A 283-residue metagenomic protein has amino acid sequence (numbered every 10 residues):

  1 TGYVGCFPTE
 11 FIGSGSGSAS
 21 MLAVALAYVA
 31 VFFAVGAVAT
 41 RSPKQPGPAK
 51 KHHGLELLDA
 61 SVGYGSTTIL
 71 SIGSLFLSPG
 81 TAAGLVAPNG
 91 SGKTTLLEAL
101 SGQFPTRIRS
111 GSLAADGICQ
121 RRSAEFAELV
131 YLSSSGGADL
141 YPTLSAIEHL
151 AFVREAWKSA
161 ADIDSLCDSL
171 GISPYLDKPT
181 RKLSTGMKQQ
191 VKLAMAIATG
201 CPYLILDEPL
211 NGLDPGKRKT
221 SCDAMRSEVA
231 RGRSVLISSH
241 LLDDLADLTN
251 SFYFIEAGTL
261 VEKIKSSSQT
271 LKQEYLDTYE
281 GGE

Functional and structural regions predicted by a protein language model:
V86-P88: The feature captures the beta-strand-to-loop junction immediately N-terminal to the Walker
G102, T106-F126, E262: Conserved ABC transporter NBD signature motif
L132, P142-A156: Q-loop/switch helix immediately C-terminal to the Walker
A151, A160-L176: Conserved ABC ATPase "signature" region
L193: Hydrophobic anchor residue at the start of the ABC signature
L204-E208: Catalytic Walker B motif of ABC-type/P-loop ATPase nucleotide-binding domains
S238-H240: H-loop/switch region of ABC-family ATPase nucleotide-binding domains
